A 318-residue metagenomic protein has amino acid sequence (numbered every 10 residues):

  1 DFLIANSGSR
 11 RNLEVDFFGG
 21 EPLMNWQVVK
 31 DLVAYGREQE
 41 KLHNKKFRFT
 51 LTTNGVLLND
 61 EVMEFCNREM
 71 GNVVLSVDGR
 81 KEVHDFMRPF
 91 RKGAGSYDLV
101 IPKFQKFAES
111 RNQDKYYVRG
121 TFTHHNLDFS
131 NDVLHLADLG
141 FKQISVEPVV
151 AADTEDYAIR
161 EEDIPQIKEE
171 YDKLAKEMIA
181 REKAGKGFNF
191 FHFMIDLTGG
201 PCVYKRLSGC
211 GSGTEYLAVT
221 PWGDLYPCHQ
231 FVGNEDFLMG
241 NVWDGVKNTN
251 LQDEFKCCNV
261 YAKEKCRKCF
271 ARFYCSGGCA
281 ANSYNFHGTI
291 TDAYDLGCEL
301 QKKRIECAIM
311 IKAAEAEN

Functional and structural regions predicted by a protein language model:
D1-F18, N25-V149: Radical SAM/AdoMet-radical enzyme domain recognition
R11-L13, G213, K265: Exposed loop/turn and edge beta-strand positions of beta-sandwich/beta-sheet ligand-binding modules
Q27, D31, E61, L99-P102 (+7 more regions): Generic recognition of stable, solvent-exposed alpha-helical segments in well-folded globular domains
E82-I101, Q105, E109-Y216, E235-L238: Radical SAM enzyme [4Fe-4S]-AdoMet core and its adjacent flexible, acidic and glycine-rich loops/tails across
T220: Short, acidic, Ser/Thr-enriched surface-loop or helix-capping motifs
V232-N318: Flexible mid-to-C-terminal extensions adjoining Fe-S/redox cofactors in radical SAM and related proteins
